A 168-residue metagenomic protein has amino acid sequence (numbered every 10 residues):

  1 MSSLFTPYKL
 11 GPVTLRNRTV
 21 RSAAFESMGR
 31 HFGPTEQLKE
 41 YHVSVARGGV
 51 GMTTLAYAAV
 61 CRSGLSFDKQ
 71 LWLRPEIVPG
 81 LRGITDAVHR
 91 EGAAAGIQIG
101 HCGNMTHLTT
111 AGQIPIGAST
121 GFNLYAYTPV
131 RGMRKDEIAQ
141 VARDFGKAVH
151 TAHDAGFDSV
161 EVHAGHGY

Functional and structural regions predicted by a protein language model:
M1-G100, V141, V149: N-terminal capping/small domains of soluble enzymes
S2-K9, L124-Y127, Y168: A generic, residue-level signal for flexible/boundary positions that often mark functional hotspots
T53-A56, A95-I99, A155-Y168: Short beta-strand segments at enzyme active-site cores
R62-G64, T106-L108, Y168: Short acidic/His/Gly/Ser-rich catalytic and metal-binding motifs that mark active-site loops of diverse hydrolases
D86, G100-F157: Non-globular sequence segments
